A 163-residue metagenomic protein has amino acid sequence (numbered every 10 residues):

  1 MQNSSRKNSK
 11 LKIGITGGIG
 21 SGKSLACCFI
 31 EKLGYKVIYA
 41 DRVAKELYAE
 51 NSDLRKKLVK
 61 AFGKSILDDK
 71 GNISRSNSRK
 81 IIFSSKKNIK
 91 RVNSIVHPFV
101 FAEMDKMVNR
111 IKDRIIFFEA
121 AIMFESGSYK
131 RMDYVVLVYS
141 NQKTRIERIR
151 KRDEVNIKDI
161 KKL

Functional and structural regions predicted by a protein language model:
Q2-R42: Walker A (P-loop) phosphate-binding motif
L33, F62, R131-M132: Short, structured coil segments at secondary-structure junctions
R42-K112: ATP-dependent small-molecule kinase phosphotransfer cores that center on conserved nucleotide phosphate-binding segments
D53, K87, F99, F124 (+2 more regions): Short alpha-helical
R55-V59, Q142-E147, I157, K161: An amphipathic alpha-helix signature
I89-K90, D105-N109, R150-L163: P-loop/Walker A phosphate-binding loop and immediately adjacent motor/lid segment at beta-alpha junctions
A102-R110, I115-R152: ATP-dependent NMP and nucleoside kinases share a basic, alpha-helical "lid"
